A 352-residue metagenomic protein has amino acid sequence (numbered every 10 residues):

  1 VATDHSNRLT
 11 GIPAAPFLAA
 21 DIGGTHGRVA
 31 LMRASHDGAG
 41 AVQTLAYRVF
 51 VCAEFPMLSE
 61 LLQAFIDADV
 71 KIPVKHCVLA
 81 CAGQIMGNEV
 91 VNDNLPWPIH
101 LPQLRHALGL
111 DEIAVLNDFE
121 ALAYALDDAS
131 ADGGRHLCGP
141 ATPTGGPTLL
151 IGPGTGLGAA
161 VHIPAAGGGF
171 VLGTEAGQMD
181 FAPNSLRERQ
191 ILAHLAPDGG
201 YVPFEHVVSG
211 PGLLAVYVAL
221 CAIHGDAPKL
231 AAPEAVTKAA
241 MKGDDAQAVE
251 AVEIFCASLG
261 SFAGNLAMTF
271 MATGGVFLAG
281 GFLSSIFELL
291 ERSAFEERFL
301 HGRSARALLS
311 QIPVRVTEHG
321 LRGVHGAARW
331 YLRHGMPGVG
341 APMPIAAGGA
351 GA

Functional and structural regions predicted by a protein language model:
V1-P73, Q190-A352: ATP-binding/phosphotransfer module of carbohydrate and carboxylate kinases, centering on a glycine-rich
A2-I12, E112-T148: Conserved phosphate-binding catalytic cores of ATP/NTP-utilizing and phosphoryl-transfer enzymes
D21, V78-A82, L116, T148-G156 (+2 more regions): Short beta-strand segments
G27, Q84-M86, G156-A160, A215 (+1 more regions): Short, acidic Gly/Pro/Ser/Thr-rich loop/turn segments
L31-M32, V90-N92, D127-D128, H162-P164 (+2 more regions): Short amphipathic alpha-helical segments
V49-C52, N94-L95, A114-A121, P140-P143 (+2 more regions): Active-site nucleophile and cofactor-binding loops and adjacent substrate-binding regions of central metabolic enzymes
D69-V115, A123-G133, L150, S284-E288: Short beta-strand-loop/turn "lid" adjacent to the catalytic site in phosphate-handling enzymes
G133-F204, F287-L290, F295-L300, S304-L309: Glycine-rich phosphate-binding loop of actin/hexokinase-like ATP-binding domains
